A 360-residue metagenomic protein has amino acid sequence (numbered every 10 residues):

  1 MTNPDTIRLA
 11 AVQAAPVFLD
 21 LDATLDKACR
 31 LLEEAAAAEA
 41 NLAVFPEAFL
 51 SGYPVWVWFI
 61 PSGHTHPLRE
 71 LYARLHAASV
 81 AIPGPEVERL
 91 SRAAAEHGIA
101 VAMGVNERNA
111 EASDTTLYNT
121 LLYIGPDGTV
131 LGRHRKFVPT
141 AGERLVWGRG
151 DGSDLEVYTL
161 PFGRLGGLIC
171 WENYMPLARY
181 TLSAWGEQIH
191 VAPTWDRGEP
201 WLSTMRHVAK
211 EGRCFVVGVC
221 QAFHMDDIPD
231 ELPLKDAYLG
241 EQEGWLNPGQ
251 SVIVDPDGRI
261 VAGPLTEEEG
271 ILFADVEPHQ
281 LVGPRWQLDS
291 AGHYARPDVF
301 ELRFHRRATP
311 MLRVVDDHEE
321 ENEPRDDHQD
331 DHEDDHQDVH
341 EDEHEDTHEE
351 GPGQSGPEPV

Functional and structural regions predicted by a protein language model:
M1-L42: N-terminal glycine-/serine-/threonine-rich phosphate-binding loop
R8, A102, T120, D154 (+1 more regions): Conserved beta-strand and immediately adjacent loop positions that scaffold enzyme active sites
A10, L122-I124, V252, L272: Conserved hydrophobic/aromatic positions in well-ordered beta-strands
L21, E33-P126, D196-G198, L202-C214 (+1 more regions): Cys-nucleophile CN-hydrolase/nitrilase-fold catalytic domain and related Cys-dependent amidase chemistry that acts on
A81-A102, R164, C170-L272: CN hydrolase (nitrilase-like) catalytic-core segments centered on the catalytic cysteine and neighboring Lys/Glu
I82, E86-R92, E107-I189, T194-H207 (+1 more regions): Active-site catalytic loop in hydrolytic enzyme cores
Q221-D330, D346-V360: C-terminal beta-strand edge segments of enzyme domains
D330-H336, H340-E345: Intrinsically disordered, low-complexity repeat regions of secreted/extracellular protein precursors
